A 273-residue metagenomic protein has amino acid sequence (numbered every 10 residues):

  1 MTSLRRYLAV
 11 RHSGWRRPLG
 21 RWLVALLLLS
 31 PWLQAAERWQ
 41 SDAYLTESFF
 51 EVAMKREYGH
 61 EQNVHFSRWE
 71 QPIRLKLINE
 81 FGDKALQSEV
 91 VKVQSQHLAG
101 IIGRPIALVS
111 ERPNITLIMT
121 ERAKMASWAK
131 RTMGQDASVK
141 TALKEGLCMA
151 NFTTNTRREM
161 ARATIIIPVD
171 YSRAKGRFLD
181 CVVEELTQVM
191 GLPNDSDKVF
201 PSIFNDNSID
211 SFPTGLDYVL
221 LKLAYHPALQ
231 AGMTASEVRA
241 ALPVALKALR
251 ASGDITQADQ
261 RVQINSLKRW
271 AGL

Functional and structural regions predicted by a protein language model:
L4-L23: Bacterial N-terminal signal peptides that target proteins for export
V24-L29: Charged, glycine-rich intrinsically disordered N-terminal tails and low-complexity linkers that flank
S30-A35: N-terminal signal peptide c-region/cleavage motif recognized by signal peptidases
A36-P72: N-terminal, post-cleavage mature segments of outer-membrane and organellar outer-membrane proteins involved
W39-Q40, A53, E57-Q62, D136-G176 (+1 more regions): Metalloprotease/metallohydrolase-associated module, dominated by Zn2+-dependent proteases
E51-N63, L77, Q87-G103: N-terminal post-signal-peptidase region of extra-cytosolic proteins
S67-G82, A163: Acidic/histidine-rich, surface-exposed loop or edge segments in extracytoplasmic proteins
Q87-V183, Q188-V189, P193-V199: Metzincin-family zinc-dependent endopeptidase catalytic domain
